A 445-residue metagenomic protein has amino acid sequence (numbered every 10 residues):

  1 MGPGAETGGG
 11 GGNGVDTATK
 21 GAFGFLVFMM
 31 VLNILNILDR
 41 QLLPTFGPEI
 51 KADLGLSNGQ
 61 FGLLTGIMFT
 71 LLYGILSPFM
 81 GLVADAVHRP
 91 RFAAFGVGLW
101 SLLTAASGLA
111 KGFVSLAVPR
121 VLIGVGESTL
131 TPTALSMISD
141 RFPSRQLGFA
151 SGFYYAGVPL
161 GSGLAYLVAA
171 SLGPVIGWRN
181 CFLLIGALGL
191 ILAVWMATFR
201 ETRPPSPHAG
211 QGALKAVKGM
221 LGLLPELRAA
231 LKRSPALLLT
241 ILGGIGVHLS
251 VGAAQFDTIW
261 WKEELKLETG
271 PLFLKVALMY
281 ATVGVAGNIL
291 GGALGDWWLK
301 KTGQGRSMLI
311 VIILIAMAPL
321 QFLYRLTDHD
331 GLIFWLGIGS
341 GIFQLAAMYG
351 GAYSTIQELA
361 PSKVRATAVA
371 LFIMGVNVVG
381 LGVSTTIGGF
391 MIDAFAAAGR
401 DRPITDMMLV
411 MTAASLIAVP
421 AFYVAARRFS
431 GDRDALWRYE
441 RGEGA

Functional and structural regions predicted by a protein language model:
G10-A18, R203-L239, E264, G442-E443: Juxtamembrane intracellular "pre-TM" segments in multi-pass secondary transporters
L43-P44, P235-I289, Y349, Y353 (+1 more regions): Extracytoplasmic gate region of multi-pass secondary transporters
F46-I75: Extracellular/periplasmic helix-loop-helix junction of adjacent transmembrane segments in MFS-like secondary
G55, H88, L109-S115, G126 (+2 more regions): Helix-breaking motifs and short loop linkers at transmembrane-helix boundaries and internal kinks in secondary membrane
I75-K111: Conserved MFS/SLC helix-loop-helix module at the cytosolic interface between two early adjacent transmembrane helices
A86-V97, D296-I313: Cytoplasmic membrane-interface "Motif A"-like loop-to-helix N-cap segments of 12-TM Major Facilitator Superfamily
P119-P159: Cytoplasmic helix-loop-helix junction between adjacent transmembrane helices in 12-TM secondary transporters
Y154-E201: Helix-loop-helix hairpin linking two adjacent transmembrane segments in secondary transporters
